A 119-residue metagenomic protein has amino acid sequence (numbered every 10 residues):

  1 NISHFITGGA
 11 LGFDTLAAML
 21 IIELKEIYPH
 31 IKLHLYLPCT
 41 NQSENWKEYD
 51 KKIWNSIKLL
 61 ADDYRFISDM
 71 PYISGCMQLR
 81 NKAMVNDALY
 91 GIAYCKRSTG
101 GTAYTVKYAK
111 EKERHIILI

Functional and structural regions predicted by a protein language model:
N1-I119: Acidic/glycine-enriched connector segments
